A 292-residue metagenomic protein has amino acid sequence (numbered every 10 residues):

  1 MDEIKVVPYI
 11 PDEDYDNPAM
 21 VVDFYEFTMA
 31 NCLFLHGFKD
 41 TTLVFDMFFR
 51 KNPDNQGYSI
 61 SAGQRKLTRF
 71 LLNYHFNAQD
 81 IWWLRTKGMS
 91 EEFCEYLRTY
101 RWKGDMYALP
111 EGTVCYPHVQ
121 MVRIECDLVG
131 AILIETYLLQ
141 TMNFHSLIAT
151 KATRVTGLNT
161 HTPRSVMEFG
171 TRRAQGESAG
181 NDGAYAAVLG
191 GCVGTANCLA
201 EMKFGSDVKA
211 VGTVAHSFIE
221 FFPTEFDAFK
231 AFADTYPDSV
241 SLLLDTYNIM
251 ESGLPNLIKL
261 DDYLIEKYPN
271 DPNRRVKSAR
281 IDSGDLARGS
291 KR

Functional and structural regions predicted by a protein language model:
D2-T41, K51-P53, G88, C94-M106 (+1 more regions): Buried, small/hydrophobic-residue-enriched core segments of structured protein domains
H36-R98: N-terminal, Lys/Arg-enriched amphipathic/low-complexity engagement segments that precede the first folded domain
